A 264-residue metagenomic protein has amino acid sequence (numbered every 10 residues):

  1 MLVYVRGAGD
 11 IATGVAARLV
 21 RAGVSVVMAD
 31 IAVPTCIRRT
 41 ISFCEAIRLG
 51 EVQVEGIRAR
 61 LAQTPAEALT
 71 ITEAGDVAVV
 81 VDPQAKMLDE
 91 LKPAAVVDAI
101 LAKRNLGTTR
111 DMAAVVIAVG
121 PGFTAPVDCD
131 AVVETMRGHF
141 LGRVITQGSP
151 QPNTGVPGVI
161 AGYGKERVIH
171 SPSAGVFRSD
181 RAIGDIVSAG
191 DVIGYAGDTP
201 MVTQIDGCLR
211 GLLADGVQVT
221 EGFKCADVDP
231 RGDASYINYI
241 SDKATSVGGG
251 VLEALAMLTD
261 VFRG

Functional and structural regions predicted by a protein language model:
M1-G264: Well-ordered secondary-structure scaffolds
